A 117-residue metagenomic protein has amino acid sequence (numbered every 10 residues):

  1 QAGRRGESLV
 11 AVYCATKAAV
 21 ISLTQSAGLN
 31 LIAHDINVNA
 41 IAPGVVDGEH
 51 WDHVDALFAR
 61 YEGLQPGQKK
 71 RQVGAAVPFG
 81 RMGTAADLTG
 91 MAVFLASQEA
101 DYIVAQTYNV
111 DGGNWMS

Functional and structural regions predicted by a protein language model:
R5, V93, V104-S117: Short C-terminal tail/terminal secondary-structure segment of NAD(P)H-dependent dehydrogenase/reductase domains
R5-A11, A33-H34, G80, Q98: Active-site loop immediately N-terminal to the catalytic Tyr-X3-Lys motif of short-chain dehydrogenase/reductase
T16, T24: Active-site helix of classical SDR
I21, V38, A42-H53, L57: Short, flexible catalytic-loop segment of classical short-chain dehydrogenase/reductase
L29-N30, D101: Alpha-helical segment proximal to the catalytic Tyr-Lys
L31-A33, V46, A96: A short hydrophobic alpha-helix cap/turn motif
I32, N37, V104-A105: Short, small/polar-rich loop/turn modules that mediate ligand/substrate recognition or access, typified
E62-P66, V77-L88: A conserved structural motif in NAD(P)-dependent oxidoreductases
